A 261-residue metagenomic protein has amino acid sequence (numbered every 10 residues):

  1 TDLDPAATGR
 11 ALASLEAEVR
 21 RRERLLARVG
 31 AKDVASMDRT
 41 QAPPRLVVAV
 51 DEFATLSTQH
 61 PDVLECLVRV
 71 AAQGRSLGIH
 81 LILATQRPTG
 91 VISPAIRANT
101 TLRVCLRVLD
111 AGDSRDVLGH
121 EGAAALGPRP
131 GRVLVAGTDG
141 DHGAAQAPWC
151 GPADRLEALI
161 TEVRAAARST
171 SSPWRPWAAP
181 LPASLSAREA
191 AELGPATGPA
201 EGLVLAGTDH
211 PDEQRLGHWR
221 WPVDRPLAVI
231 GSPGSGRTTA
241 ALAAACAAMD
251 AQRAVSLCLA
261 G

Functional and structural regions predicted by a protein language model:
T1, V223, S232-G261: Walker A/P-loop NTP-binding active-site region of P-loop NTPases, recognizing the glycine-rich GxxxxGKT/S
D2-T8: Short, charged loop segments at secondary-structure junctions
R10-R225, P233, A245: P-loop NTPase motor-domain active sites and their immediate coupling elements
V229: Hydrophobic anchor at the beta1->P-loop junction of P-loop NTPases
